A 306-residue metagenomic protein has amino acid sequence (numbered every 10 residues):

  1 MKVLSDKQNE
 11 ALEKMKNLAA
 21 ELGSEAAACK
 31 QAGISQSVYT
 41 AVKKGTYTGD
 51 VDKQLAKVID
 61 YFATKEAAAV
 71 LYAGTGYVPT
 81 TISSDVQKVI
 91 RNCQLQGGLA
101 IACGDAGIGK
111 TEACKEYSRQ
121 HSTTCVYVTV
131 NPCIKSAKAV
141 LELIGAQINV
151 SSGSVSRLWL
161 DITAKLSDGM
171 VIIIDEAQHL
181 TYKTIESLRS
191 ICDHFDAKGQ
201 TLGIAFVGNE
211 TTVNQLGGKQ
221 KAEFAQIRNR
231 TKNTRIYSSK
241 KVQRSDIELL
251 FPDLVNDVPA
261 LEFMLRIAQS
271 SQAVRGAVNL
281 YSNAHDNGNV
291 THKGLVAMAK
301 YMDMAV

Functional and structural regions predicted by a protein language model:
M1-D60, Q226, N233, K240-V306: C-terminal alpha-helical "lid" subdomain
E66-T80: Conserved adenine-nucleotide phosphate-binding loops and their immediately adjacent elements
A68-A69, S136-L143, V150-S190, D196-A205 (+4 more regions): Mid-core helix/loop region of P-loop NTP-binding domains shared across ATPases and GTPases
Y77-Q94: Pre-Walker A adenine-sensing motif
L95-E116, P132-C133: Walker A/P-loop nucleotide-binding motif
G104-A106, L180, F195-E223: Sensor-1/coupling segment of RecA-like P-loop NTPase cores
S122-P132: Conserved catalytic segments around the Walker B and adjacent sensor/switch elements of P-loop NTPase domains
T123, K219-K240: A short helix-turn-beta junction within AAA+ P-loop NTPase domains corresponding to the substrate/partner-engaging
